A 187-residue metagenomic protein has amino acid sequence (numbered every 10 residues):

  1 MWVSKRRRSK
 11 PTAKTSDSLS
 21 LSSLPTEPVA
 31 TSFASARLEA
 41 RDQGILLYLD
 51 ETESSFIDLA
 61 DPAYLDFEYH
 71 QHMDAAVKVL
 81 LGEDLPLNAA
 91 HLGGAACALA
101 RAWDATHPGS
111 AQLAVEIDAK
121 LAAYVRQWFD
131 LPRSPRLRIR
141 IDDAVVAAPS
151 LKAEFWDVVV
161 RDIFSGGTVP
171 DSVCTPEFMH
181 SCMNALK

Functional and structural regions predicted by a protein language model:
M1, L186-K187: Short intrinsically disordered, low-complexity coil segments enriched in acidic
M1-L81, A105: Rossmann-like AdoMet
V29, Y64-L186: The AdoMet/dcAdoMet-binding core of the Class I SAM-like
